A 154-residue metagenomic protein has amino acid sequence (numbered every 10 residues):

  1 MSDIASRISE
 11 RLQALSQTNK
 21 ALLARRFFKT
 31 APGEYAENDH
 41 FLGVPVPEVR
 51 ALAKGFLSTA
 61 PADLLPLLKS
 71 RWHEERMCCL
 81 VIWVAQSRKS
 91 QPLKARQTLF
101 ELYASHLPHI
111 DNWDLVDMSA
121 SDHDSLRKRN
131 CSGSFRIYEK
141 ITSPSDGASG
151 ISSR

Functional and structural regions predicted by a protein language model:
M1-R154: Alpha-helical scaffold domains
